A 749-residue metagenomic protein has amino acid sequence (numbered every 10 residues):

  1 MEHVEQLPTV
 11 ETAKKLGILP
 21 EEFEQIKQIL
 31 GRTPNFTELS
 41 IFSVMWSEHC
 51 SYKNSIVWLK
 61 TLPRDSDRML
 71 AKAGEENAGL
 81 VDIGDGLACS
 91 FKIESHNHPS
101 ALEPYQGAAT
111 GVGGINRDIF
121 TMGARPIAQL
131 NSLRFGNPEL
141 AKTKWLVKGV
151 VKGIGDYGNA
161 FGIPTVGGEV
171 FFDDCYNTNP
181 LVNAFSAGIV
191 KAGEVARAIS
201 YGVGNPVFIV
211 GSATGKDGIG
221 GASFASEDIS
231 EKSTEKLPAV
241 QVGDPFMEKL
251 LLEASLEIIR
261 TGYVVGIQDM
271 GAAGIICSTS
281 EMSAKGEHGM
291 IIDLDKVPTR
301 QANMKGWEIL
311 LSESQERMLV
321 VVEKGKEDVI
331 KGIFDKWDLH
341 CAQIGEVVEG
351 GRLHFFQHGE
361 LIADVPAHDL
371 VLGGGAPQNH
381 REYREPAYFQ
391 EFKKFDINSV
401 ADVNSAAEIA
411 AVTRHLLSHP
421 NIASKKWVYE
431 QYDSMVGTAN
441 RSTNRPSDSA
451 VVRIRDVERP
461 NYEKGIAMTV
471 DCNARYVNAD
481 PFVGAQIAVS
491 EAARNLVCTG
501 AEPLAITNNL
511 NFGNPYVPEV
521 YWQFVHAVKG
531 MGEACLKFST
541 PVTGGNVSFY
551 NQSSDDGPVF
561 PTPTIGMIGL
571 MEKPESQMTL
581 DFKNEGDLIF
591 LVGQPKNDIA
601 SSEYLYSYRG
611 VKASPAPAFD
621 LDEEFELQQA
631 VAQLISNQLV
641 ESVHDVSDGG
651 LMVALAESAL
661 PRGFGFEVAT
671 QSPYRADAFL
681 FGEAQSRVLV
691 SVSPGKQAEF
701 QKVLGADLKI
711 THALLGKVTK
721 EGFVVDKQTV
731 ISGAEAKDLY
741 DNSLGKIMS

Functional and structural regions predicted by a protein language model:
M1-S749: Glycine/proline-enriched, intrinsically flexible loops and inter-domain linkers
